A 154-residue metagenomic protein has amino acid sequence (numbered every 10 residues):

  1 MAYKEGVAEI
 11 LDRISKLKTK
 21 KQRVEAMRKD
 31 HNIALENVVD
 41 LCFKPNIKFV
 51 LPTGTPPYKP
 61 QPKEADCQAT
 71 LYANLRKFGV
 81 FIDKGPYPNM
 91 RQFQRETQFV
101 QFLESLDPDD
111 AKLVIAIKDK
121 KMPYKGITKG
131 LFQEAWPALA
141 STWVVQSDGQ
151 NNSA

Functional and structural regions predicted by a protein language model:
M1-A154: N-terminal nucleic-acid-engaging modules of covalent nucleotidyltransferase systems
